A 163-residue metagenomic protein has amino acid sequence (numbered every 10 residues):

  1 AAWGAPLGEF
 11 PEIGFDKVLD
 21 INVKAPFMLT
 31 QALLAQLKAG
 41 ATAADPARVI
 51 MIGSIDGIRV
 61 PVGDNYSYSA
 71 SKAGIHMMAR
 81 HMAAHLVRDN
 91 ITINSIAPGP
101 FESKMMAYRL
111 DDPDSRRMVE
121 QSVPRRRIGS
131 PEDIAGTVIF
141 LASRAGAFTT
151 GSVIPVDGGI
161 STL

Functional and structural regions predicted by a protein language model:
P6-L19, V119: Substrate-binding pocket helix/loop in short-chain dehydrogenase/reductase
F10, V60-S69, H81: Active-site loop-to-helix junction immediately N-terminal to the catalytic Tyr of the SDR YXXXK motif in Rossmann-fold
T30, S71, A79: Active-site helix of classical SDR
A35, A84-H85, A147: Alpha-helical segment proximal to the catalytic Tyr-Lys
P46, V87, T92, T149-G151: Short, small/polar-rich loop/turn modules that mediate ligand/substrate recognition or access, typified
S54: Residue(s) in the substrate-gating loop at a strand-loop-helix junction that position the organic substrate next
V138-I139, T150-L163: Short C-terminal tail/terminal secondary-structure segment of NAD(P)H-dependent dehydrogenase/reductase domains
